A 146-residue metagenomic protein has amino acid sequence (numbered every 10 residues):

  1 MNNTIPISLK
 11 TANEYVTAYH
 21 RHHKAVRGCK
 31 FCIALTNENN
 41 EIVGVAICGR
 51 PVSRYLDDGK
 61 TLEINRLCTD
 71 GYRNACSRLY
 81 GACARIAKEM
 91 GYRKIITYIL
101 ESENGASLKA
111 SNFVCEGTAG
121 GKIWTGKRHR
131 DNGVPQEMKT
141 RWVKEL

Functional and structural regions predicted by a protein language model:
M1-V26: Short amphipathic alpha-helix that is part of the acyltransferase structural core
P6, K30, N37, G49-M138: Acyl-donor binding region in acyl/amide transferases
V16, C29-A46: Conserved beta-hairpin
V143-L146: Short beta-strand-to-coil "C-cap" segments at the C-terminal boundary of structured domains/repeats, marking
